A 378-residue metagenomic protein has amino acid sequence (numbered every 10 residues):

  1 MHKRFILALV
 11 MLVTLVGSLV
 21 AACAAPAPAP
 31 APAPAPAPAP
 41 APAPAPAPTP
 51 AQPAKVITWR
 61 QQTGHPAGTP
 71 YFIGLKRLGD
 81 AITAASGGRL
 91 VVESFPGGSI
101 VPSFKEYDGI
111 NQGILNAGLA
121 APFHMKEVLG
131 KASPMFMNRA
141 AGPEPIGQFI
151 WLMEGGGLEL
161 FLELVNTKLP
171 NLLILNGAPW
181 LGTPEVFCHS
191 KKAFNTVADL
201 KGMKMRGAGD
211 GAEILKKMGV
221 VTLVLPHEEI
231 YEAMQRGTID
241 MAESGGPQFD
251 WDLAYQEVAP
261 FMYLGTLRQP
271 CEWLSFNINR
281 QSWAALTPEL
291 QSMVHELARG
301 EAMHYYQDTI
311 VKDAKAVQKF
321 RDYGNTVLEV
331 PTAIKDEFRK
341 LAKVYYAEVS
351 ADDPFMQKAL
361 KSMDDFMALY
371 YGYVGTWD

Functional and structural regions predicted by a protein language model:
M1-T58, T376-D378: Short, low-complexity disordered leader/linker segments with a strong preference for bacterial N-terminal type II
A24-P26, P50-Q148, T167, L172-D378: N-terminal secretory/targeting leader peptides
E144-L164: A gly/proline- and charged-residue-enriched helix-loop-helix capping module
